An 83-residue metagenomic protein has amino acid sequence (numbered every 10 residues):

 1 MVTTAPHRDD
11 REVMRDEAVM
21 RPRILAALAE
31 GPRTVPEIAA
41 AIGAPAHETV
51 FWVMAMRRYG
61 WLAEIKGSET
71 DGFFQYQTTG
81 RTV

Functional and structural regions predicted by a protein language model:
A5-M20, E64-V83: Short, cationic-aromatic polyanion-contact patches
M14, L25, V50-F51: Metal-centered catalytic cores of metalloenzymes
R21-L28: Hydrophobic residues on short alpha-helical segments
A29-T34: Short capping segments at the starts of secondary-structure elements
E37-I42: A short acidic, leucine-rich amphipathic alpha-helix
A44-A55: Short amphipathic alpha-helical interaction segments
G60: Glycine-centered, phosphate/nucleic-acid-interacting loop/turn motifs that mediate DNA/RNA or nucleotide
